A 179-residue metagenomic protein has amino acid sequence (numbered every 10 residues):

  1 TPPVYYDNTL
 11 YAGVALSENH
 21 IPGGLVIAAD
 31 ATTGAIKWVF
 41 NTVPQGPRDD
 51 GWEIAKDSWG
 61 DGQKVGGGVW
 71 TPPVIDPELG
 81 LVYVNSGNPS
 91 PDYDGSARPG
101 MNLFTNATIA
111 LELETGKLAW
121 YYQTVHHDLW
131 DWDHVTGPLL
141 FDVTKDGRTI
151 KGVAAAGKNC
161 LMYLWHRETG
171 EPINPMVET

Functional and structural regions predicted by a protein language model:
T1-T179: Noncatalytic, solvent-exposed loop/strand surfaces of beta-propeller-type extracellular/periplasmic domains
